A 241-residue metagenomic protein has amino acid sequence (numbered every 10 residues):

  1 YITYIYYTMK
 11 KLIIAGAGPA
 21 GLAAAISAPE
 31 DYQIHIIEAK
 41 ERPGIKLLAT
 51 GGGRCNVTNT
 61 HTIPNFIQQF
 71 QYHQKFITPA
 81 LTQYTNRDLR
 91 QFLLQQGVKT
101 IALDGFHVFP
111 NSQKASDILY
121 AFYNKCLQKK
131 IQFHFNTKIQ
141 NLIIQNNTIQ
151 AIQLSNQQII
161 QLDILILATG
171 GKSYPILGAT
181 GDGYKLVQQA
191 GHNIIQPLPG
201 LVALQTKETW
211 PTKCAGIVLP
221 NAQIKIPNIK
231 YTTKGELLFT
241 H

Functional and structural regions predicted by a protein language model:
Y1-T8: Short, Lys/Arg-enriched N-terminal segments with co-localized hydrophobic residues within the first ~10-30 amino acids
K11-I36: N-terminal Rossmann-like FAD-binding beta1-loop-alpha1 element of flavoenzymes
I14, G18-P19, R42, G171-S173: Residue-level detector of alpha-helix initiation sites
P29-G52: Glycine-rich FAD pyrophosphate-binding loop
Y32-I34, T100, L165: Hydrophobic anchor at the start of a short beta-strand that flanks the dinucleotide cofactor-binding loop
R54-A102: Glycine-rich active-site loop/strand segments that organize a redox cofactor
I77-T85, G105-Y123, Y174-G178, T209: Short beta-strand to alpha-helix junction loop
K125-H241: Predominantly flavin-linked oxidoreductase catalytic cores and closely associated redox partners
